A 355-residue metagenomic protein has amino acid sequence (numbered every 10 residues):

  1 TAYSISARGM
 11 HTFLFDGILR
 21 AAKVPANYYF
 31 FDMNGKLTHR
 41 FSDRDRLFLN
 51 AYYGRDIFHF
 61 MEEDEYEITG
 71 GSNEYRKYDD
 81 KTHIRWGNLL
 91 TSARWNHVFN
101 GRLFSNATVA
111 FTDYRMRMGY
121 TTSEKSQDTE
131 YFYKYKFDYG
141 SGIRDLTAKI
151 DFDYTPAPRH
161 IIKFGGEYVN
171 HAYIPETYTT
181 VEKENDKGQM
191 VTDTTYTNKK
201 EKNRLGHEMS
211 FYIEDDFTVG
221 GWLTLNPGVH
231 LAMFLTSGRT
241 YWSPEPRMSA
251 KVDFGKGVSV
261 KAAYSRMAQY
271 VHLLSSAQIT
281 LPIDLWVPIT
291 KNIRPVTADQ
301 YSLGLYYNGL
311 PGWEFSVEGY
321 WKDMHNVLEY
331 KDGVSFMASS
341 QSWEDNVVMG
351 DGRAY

Functional and structural regions predicted by a protein language model:
T1-R40, F48-Y52: Predominantly transmembrane beta-strands of Gram-negative outer membrane beta-barrel pores used for transport
D16-A22, F60-I68, E74, R117-S126 (+6 more regions): Outer-membrane beta-barrel translocator domains and adjoining extracellular loop/strand segments of Gram-negative
Y28-D32, W86-L90, N106, I143-K149 (+6 more regions): Transmembrane beta-barrel architecture of outer-membrane proteins
T38-D56, T82-S237, S316: Face-selective signature of the C-terminal outer-membrane beta-barrel domain
F41-D43, R55, E62, F99 (+5 more regions): A surface-exposed, glycine/aromatic-enriched loop/edge motif typical of exported proteins
N73-W95, K200-R204, A268-M324, M337-Y355: Outer-membrane beta-barrel signature, preferentially recognizing the C-terminal barrel domain of Gram-negative
N198-G206, S210-D216, V229-M248, V252-K256 (+4 more regions): Extended, folded domain segments that form the structural surfaces/walls around functional sites
